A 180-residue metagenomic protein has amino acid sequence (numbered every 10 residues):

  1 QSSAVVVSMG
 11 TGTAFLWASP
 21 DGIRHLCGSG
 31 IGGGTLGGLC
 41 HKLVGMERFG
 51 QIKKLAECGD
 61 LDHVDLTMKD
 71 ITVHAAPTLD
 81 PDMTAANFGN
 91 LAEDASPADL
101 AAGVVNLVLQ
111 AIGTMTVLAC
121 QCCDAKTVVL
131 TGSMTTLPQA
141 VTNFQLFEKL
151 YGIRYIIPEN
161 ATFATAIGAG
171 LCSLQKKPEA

Functional and structural regions predicted by a protein language model:
Q1-V5, G22-H25, H41, L146-F147: Glycine-rich phosphate-binding loop and adjoining helix at the ATP-binding site of ATP-dependent phosphoryl-transfer
Q1-V6, L16-D21, I167-Q175: Conserved phosphate-binding catalytic cores of ATP/NTP-utilizing and phosphoryl-transfer enzymes
S3-S8, G28, E179: Short glycine-aspartate micro-motif
V7-G12, G30-G33, S133-M134: A short acidic Gly-Thr/Ser loop motif
D21-V73: Glycine-rich phosphate-binding loop plus the immediately following alpha-helix
L36-H41, Y155-A180: Glycine-rich phosphate-binding/hydrolytic loop that grips phosphoryl groups
P77-T127: Adenine-nucleotide phosphate-binding core of ATP-dependent small-molecule kinases
L118-Q121, A125-F147, A161-T162: Glycine-rich phosphate-binding loops at beta-strand->alpha-helix junctions
